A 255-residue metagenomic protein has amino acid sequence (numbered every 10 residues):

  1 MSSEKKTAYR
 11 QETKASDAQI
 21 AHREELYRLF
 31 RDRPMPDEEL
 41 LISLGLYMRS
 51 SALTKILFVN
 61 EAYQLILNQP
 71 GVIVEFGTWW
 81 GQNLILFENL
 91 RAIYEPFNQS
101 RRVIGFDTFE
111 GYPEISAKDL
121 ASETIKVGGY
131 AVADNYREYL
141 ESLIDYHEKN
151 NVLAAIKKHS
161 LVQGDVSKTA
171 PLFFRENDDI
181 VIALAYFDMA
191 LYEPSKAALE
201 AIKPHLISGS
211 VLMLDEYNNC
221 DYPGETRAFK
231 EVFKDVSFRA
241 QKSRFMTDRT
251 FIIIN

Functional and structural regions predicted by a protein language model:
M1-E24: N-terminal auxiliary segments of SAM/dcSAM-dependent transferases
R23-L44, S50, L67, V72-N255: S-adenosylmethionine/decaboxylated-SAM
A52, I56-V59, L84: Short alpha-helical patches at coil-to-helix transitions and adjacent helical residues in well-structured domains
L57-N68: Conserved alpha-helix/loop element of class I SAM-dependent methyltransferases that forms part of the SAM/SAH-binding
